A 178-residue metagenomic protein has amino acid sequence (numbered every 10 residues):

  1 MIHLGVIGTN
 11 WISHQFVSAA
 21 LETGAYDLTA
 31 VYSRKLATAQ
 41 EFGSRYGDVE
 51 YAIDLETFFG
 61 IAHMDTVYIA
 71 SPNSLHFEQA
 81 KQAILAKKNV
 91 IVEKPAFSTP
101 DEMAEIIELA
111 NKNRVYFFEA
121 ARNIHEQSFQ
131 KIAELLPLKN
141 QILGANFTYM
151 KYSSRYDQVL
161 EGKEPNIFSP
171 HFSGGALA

Functional and structural regions predicted by a protein language model:
M1-Y46: N-terminal Rossmann-like dinucleotide-binding module
H3, Y26-A30, D65-V67, F117 (+1 more regions): Short active-site oxyanion
L28, Y51, V90, Y116-F117: Hydrophobic beta-strand scaffold residues
Y46-L109: Beta-loop-alpha module in the N-terminal Rossmann-like domain of NAD(P)-dependent dehydrogenases, especially those
E105-R122, Q141-A145: Rossmann-fold dehydrogenase core element
N123-A178: Predominantly a Rossmann-like dinucleotide-binding segment in NAD(P)-dependent oxidoreductases
